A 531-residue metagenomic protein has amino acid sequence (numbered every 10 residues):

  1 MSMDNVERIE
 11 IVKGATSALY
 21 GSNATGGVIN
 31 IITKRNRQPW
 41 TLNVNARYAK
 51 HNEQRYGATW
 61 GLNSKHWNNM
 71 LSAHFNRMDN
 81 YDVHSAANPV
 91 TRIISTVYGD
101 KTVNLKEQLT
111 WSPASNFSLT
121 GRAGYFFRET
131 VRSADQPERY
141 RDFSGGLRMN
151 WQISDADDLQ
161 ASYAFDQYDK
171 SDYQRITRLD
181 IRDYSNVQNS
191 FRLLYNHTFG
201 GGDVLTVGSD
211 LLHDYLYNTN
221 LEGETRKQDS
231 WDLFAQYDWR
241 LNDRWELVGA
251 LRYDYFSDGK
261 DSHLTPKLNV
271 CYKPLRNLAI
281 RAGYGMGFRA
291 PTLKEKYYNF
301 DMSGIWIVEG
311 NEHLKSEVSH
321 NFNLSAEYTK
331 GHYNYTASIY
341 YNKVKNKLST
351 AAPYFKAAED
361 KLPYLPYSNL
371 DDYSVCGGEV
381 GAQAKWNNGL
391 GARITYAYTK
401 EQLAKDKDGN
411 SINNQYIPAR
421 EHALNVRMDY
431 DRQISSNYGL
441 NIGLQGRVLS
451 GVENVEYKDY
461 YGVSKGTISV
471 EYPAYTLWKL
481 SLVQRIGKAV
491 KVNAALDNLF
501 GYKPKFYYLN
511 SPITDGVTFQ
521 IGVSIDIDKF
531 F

Functional and structural regions predicted by a protein language model:
M1-S2, I11, L19, N23-N45 (+1 more regions): N-terminal periplasmic accessory domains that precede and gate Gram-negative outer-membrane beta-barrel machines
N36-L62, I93-Y98: Short strand-turn segments of transmembrane beta-barrel domains in outer membranes, especially the first one or two
G61, G99, S112, G285 (+1 more regions): Conserved C-terminal beta-signal and adjacent last beta-strands/turns of outer-membrane beta-barrel proteins
M70, N116-R122, L159-Y173, V204-L212 (+3 more regions): Surface-exposed extracellular loop regions of Gram-negative outer-membrane beta-barrel proteins
M78-S85, T91-N104, T110-S190, N220: Flexible loop and strand-edge segments within Gram-negative outer membrane beta-barrel domains
Y98, K106, S190-R192, R226 (+5 more regions): Outer membrane beta-barrel strand-and-loop segments of large Gram-negative receptors, especially TonB-dependent
Q167-D169, S257-G259, H263, Y272 (+4 more regions): Surface-exposed extracellular loop regions of Gram-negative outer-membrane beta-barrel proteins, predominantly
N242, Y340-K343, Y367-Y457, F500: Gram-negative outer-membrane beta-barrel transporters
